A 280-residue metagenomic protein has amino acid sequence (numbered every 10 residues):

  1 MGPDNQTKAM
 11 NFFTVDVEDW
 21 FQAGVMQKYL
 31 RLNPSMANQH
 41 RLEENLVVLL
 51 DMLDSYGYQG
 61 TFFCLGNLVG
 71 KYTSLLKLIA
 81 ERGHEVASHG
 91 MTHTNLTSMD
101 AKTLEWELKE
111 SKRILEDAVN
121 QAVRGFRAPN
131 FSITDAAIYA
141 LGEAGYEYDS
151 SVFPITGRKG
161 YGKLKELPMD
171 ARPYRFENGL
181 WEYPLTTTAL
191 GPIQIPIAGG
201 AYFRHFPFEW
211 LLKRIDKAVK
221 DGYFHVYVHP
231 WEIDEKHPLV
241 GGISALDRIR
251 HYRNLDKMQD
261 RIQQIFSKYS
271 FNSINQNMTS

Functional and structural regions predicted by a protein language model:
G2, Q6-R82: Active-site beta->alpha N-cap acidic-glycine motif
D16, L53, V86-H89, S111 (+5 more regions): Conserved, mostly hydrophobic/aromatic
E18-W20, N67-V69, T92-H93, F131-I133 (+4 more regions): Short, solvent-exposed loop/turn segments at secondary-structure junctions
L32-H40, F63-L65, T92-L104, R124 (+2 more regions): The substrate-binding groove and active-site-proximal loops of carbohydrate-active enzymes, especially glycoside
L46-L50, T73-K77, E105-K112, I138 (+2 more regions): Generic structural signal for well-ordered alpha-helices, preferentially at hydrophobic/aromatic core positions
S55, H205-S280: C-terminal domain-boundary segment and adjacent tail
Y56-A136, Y146, S151-V152, N178-G179 (+1 more regions): Metal-dependent polysaccharide deacetylase catalytic core of the NodB/CE4 family, i.e., the active-site-bearing domain
D117, Q121-Y223: Active-site-adjacent pocket scaffolds in enzyme catalytic domains
